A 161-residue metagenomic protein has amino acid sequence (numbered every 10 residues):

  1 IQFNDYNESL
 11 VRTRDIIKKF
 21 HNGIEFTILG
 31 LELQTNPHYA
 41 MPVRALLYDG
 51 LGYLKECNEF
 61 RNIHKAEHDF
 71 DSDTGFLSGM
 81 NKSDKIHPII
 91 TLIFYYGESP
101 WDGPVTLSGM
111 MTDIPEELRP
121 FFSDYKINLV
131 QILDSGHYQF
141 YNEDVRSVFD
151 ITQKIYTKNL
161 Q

Functional and structural regions predicted by a protein language model:
I1-Q161: Elongated, amphipathic alpha-helical interaction scaffolds
